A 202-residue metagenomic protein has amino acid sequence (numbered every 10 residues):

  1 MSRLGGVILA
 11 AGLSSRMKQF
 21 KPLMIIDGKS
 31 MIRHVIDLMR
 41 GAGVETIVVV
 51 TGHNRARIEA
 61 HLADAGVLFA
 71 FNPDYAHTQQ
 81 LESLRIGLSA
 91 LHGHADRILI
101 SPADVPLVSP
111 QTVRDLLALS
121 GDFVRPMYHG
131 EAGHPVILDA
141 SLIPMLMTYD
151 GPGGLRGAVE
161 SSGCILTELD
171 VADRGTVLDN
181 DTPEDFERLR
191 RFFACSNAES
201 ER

Functional and structural regions predicted by a protein language model:
S2, P144, D150-R202: Conserved alpha/beta core of the MobA/IspD/sugar-nucleotide pyrophosphorylase nucleotidyltransferase superfamily
S2-T51: N-terminal glycine-rich phosphate-binding loop and ensuing alpha1 helix
S14, P106-L107: A short, conserved beta-strand element in the Rossmann-like catalytic core that flanks the donor/metal-binding loop
R33-R97: Conserved N-terminal catalytic core of the sugar/cofactor nucleotidyltransferase
H53-N54, Y75, Q79, Q111 (+3 more regions): Short beta->alpha linker loops
S101-A103: Active-site acidic Asp-centered loop
V108-E131: Conserved donor-nucleotide/metal-binding helix-loop-beta segment in metal-dependent transferases, i.e., the alpha-helix
H134-L138, L178-N180: Short glycine- and hydrophobic/aromatic-rich loop-to-beta-strand nucleating segment in the catalytic cores
